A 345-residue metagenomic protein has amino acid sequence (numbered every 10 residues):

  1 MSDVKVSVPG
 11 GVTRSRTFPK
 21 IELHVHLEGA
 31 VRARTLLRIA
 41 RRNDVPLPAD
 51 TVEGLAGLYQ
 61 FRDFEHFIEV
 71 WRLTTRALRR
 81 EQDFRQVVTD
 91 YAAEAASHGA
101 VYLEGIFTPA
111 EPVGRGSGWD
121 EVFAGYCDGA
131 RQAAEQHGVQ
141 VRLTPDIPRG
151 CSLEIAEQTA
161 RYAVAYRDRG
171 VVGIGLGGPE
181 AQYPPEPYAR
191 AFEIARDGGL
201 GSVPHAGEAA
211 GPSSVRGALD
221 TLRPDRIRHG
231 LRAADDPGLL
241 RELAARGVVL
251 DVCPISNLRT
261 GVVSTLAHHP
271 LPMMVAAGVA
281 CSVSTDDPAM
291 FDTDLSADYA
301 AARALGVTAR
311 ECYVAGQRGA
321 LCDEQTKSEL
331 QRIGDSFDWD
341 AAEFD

Functional and structural regions predicted by a protein language model:
S2-L200, A209-S214, T221-R226, R232-D345: Metal-cofactor-binding active-site regions of metalloenzymes
